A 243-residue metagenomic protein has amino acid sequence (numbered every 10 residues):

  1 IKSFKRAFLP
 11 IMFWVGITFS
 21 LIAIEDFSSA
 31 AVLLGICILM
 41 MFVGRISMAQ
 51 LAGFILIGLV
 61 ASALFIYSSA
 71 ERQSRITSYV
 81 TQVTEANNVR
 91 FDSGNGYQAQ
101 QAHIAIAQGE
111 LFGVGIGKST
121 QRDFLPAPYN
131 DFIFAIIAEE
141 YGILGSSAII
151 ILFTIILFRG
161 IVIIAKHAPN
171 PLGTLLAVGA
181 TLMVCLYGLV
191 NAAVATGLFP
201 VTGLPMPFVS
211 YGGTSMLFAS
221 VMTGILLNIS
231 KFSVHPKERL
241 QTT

Functional and structural regions predicted by a protein language model:
I1-G94, A135-V194, V221-I225, L240-T243: Hydrophobic alpha-helical transmembrane segments of multi-pass inner membrane proteins, especially in bacterial systems
T18-I24, Q108-L111, G117, Y187-V190 (+1 more regions): Transmembrane alpha-helix interface/packing and boundary motifs in multi-pass membrane proteins, characterized by
D26-A31, V114-G117, P128-N130, F199-T202 (+2 more regions): Transmembrane helix boundary and interhelical junction motifs in multipass membrane proteins
V32-L33, G117-Q121, L152-F153, T196-P205 (+1 more regions): Re-entrant/interfacial helical elements at transmembrane boundaries that shape and gate the permeation pathway
G96-V114: Extracytosolic (periplasmic/ER-lumenal) interhelical loops and adjacent juxtamembrane/interface segments of multi-pass
E110-Y141, I164: Long extracytoplasmic/lumenal interhelical loops at the membrane interface of multi-pass membrane proteins
V114-G115, L144-I149, T174, L217 (+2 more regions): Extended hydrophobic-aromatic, low-complexity segments
G197-T242: Transmembrane alpha-helices of multi-pass inner-membrane enzymes
